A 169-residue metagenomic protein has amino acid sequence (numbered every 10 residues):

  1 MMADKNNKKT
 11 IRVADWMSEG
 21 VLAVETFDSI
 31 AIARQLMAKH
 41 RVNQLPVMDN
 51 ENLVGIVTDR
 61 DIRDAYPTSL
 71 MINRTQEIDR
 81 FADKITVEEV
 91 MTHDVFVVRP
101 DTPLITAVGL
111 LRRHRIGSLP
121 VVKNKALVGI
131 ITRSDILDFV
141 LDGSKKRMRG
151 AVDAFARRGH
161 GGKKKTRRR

Functional and structural regions predicted by a protein language model:
M1-G20, T58-F96, V108-R112, T132-R169: Tandem CBS (Bateman) regulatory domains
L22, S29, V54, F96 (+1 more regions): Glycine-/small-residue-rich active-site loops that bind phosphorylated ligands and cofactors
V24-R41, V47-D49, E88-E89, V97-R115 (+1 more regions): The conserved cystathionine-beta-synthase
M37-H40, L45-D61, L111, L119-D135: A glycine-centered beta-loop-beta connector
